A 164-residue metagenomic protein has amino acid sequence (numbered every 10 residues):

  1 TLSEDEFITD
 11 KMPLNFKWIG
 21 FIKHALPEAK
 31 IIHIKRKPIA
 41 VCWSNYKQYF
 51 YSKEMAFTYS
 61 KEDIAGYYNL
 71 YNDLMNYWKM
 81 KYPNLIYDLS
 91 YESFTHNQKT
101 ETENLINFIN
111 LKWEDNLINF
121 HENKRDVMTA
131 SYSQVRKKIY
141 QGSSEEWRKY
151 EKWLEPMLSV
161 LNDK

Functional and structural regions predicted by a protein language model:
T1-F7, A25, C42-D88, T95-K164: PAPS-dependent sulfotransferases, especially Golgi type II membrane carbohydrate sulfotransferases
T1-I19: Conserved adenosine/adenylate-binding substructure
I8-D10, K30-K35, D88-Y91: Structured core elements
P13-L14, S93-N97: Acidic, metal-coordinating catalytic cores used for nucleic-acid/nucleotide bond scission and strand-transfer chemistry
L14-R36, V41-W43, I109: ATP-dependent NMP and nucleoside kinases share a basic, alpha-helical "lid"
